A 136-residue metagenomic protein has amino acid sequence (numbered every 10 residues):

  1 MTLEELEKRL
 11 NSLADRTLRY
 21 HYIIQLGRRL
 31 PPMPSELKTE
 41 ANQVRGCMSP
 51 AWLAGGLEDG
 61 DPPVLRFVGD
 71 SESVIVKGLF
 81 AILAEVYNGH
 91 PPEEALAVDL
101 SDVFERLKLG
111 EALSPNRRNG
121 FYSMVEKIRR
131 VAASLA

Functional and structural regions predicted by a protein language model:
M1-P50, L57-D61, F104-A136: N-terminal intrinsically disordered, cationic/polar leader segments that include organellar targeting peptides
K8, A81-I82: Positions in alpha-helical segments
A41-C47, G55, F67-S71, E93-L96: Solvent-exposed interaction patches of small proteins and small membrane subunits
L57-I75, A84-N88: Conserved interaction-surface patches within small, structured recognition/assembly domains
S71, Y87-N88, D99, E111 (+1 more regions): Generic hydrophobic/packing signal
E72, I82-A84, L107, P115: Feature captures hydrophobic
G89-R106: Glycine-rich phosphate/pyrophosphate-binding loops and their adjacent beta-strand/loop elements at enzyme active sites
